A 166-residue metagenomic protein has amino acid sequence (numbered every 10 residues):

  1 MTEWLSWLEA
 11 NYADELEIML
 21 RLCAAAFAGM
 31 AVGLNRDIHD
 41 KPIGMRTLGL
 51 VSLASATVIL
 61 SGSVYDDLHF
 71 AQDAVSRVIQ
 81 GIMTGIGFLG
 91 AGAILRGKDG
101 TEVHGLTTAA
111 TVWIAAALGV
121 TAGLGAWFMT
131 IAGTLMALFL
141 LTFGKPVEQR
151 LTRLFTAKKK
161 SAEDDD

Functional and structural regions predicted by a protein language model:
M1-V78, L124-G125, T130, R150 (+2 more regions): Alpha-helical transmembrane segments and their membrane-interface boundaries that form or gate the permeation pathway
E3, W7, A117, L135-A137: Transmembrane helix-bundle core of multi-pass membrane transporters and related energy-transducing complexes
G29-K41, L89-E102, P146-Q149: C-terminal ends of transmembrane helices
A56, L60-S61, G81-A93, W113-A126 (+1 more regions): Mid-bilayer segments of alpha-helical transmembrane spans in multi-pass integral membrane proteins that mediate
H104-I114: Short hydrophobic alpha-helical membrane-embedded segments
L106, F128-G133: Hydrophobic alpha-helical membrane segments of integral membrane proteins
M136-P146: Alpha-helical transmembrane segments and their membrane-interface exit regions
